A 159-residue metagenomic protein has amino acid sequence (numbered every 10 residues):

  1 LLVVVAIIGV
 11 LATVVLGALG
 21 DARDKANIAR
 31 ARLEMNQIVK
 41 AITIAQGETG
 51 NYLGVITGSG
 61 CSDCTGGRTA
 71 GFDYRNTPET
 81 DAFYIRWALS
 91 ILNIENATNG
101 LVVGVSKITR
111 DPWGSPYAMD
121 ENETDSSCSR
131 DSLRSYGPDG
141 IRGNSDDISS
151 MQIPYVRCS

Functional and structural regions predicted by a protein language model:
L1-R23, N27: N-terminal single-pass transmembrane signal-anchor helix
D24-Y52: Membrane-proximal N-terminal amphipathic helix
I28, D111-W113, D139: Acidic/polar residues in short coil/turn loops that connect beta-strands within repeat-based beta-sheet scaffolds
Q37, R86, S106-T109, W113-A118 (+1 more regions): Extracytoplasmic low-complexity repetitive segments enriched in small/polar residues
I42-T109, S127: Short, glycine/small-hydrophobic-rich surface segments
S115-P116, E121-S159: Short, surface-exposed interaction loops/tails
